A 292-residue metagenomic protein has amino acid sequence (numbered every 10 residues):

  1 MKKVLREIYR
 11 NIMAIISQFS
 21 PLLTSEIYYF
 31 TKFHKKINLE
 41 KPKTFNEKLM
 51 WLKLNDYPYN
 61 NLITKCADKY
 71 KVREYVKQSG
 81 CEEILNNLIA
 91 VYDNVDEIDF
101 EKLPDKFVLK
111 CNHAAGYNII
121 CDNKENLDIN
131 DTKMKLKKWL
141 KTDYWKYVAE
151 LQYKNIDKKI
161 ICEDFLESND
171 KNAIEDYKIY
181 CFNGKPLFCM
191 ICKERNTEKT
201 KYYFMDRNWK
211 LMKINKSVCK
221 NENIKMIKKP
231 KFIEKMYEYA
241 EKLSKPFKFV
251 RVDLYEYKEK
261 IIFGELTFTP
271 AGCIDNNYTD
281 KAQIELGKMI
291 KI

Functional and structural regions predicted by a protein language model:
M1-Y57: Membrane-proximal basic amphipathic "stem/tether" segments
K41-N126, K135-L151: A conserved helix-loop-beta module that forms one wall/lid of the active-site cleft in ATP-utilizing catalytic domains
R73, D96-D99, A115-I120, D128-I129 (+5 more regions): Short catalytic/ligand-binding loop motif for oxyanion handling, primarily in non-cytosolic enzymes, centered on
E83, N172, C181-L187, K245-F249 (+1 more regions): Coil-to-beta-strand transition motifs
Y92, H113, D164-L166, C181-N183 (+1 more regions): Short, flexible loop/turn elements at secondary-structure junctions
L103, N130-S217: Phosphate-binding site of ATP-dependent enzymes
N155-K159, Y203-I261: A long amphipathic alpha-helix within ATP-dependent nucleotide-binding catalytic cores
E238, E256-I292: C-terminal active-site "lid" helix and adjoining low-complexity regulatory extension at the edge of ATP-using catalytic
